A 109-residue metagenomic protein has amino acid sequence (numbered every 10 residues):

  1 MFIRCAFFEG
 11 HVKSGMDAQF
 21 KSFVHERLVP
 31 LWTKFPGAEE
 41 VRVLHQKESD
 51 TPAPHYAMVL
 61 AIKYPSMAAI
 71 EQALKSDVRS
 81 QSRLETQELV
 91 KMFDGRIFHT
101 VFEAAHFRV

Functional and structural regions predicted by a protein language model:
M1-M58, K63-K75, R96-V109: Short S/T/G/P-rich N-terminal loop/turn motif that feeds into the first structured element of a domain
V78-T100: C-terminal structural segments of small proteins and small subunits
